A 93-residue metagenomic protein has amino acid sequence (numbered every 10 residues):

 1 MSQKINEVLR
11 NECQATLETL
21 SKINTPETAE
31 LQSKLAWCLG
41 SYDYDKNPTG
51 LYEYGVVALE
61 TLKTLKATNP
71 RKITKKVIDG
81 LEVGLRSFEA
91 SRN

Functional and structural regions predicted by a protein language model:
M1-Q32, L81-A90: Short terminal alpha-helical segments
A15-K63: Amphipathic alpha-helical interaction modules
Y54-N93: Amphipathic alpha-helical binding modules
